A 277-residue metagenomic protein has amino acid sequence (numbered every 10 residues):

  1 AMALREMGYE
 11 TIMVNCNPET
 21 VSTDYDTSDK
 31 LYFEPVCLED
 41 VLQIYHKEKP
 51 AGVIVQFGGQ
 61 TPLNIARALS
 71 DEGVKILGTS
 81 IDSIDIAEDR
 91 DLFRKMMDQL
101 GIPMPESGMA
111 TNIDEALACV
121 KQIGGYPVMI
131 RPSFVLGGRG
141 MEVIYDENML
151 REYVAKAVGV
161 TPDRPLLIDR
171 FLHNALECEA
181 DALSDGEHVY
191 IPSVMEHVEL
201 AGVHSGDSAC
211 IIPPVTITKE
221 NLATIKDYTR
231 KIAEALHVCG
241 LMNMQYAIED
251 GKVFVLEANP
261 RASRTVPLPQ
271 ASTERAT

Functional and structural regions predicted by a protein language model:
A1-P50, Q60-L63, G78, L100 (+3 more regions): ATP-dependent carboxylate activation and anion-phosphoryl transfer catalytic cores that bind Mg-ATP to form
T27-S28, E72, I102-P105: A short helix-to-beta-strand connector/capping loop
L31, D71, D82-S83, E115 (+1 more regions): Catalytic-core regions of core metabolic enzymes, especially those transforming organic acids/acyl-group intermediates
I54: N-terminal Rossmann-like NAD(P) cofactor-binding module of classical short-chain dehydrogenase/reductase
F57: Glycine-rich phosphate-binding loop
Q60-G73: Short Gly/Thr/Asp-enriched flexible loops that form oxyanion-binding sites at enzyme active sites
T79-M141: A conserved helix-loop-beta module that forms one wall/lid of the active-site cleft in ATP-utilizing catalytic domains
